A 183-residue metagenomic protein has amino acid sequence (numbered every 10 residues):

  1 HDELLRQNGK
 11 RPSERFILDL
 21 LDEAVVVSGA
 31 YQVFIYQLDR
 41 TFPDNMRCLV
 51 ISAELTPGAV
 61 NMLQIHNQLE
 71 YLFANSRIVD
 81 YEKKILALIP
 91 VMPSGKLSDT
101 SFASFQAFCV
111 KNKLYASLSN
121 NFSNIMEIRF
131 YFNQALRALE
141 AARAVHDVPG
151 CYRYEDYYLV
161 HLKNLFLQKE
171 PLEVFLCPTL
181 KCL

Functional and structural regions predicted by a protein language model:
D2-L183: Cytosolic nucleotide-utilizing catalytic cores of signal-transduction proteins
